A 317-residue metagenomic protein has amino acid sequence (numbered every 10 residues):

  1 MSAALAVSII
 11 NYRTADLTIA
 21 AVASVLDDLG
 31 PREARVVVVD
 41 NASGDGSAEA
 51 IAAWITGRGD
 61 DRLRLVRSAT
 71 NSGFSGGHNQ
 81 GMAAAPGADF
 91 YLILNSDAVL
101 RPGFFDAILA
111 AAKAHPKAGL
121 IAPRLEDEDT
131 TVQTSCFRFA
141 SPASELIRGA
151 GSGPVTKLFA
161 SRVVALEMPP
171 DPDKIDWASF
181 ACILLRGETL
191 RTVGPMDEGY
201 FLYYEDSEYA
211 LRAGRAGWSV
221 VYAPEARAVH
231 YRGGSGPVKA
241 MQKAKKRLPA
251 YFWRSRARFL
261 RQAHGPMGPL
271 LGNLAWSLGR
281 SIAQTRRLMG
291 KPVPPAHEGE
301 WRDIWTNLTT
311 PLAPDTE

Functional and structural regions predicted by a protein language model:
S8, R215-P292, A296: Active-site-adjacent helix/loop segment of glycosyltransferases that harbors family-specific signature motifs
S24, D40-I51, T70: A conserved acidic beta->alpha catalytic loop
S24-E33: Short, acidic, metal-binding catalytic loop of nucleotide-sugar glycosyltransferases
R67-P86: Glycine-rich, basic loop-to-helix element that forms the pyrophosphate-binding segment of sugar-nucleotide handling
Y91: Short aromatic/hydrophobic "clamp" motif used to bind/position activated sugar donors
V99-C136: Conserved donor NDP-sugar-binding/catalytic core segment of glycosyltransferases
A140-D176: Short, flexible, basic/aromatic active-site loop/helix in glycosyltransferases
M168, D176-R227: A short, conserved alpha-helix in the catalytic core of glycosyltransferases
